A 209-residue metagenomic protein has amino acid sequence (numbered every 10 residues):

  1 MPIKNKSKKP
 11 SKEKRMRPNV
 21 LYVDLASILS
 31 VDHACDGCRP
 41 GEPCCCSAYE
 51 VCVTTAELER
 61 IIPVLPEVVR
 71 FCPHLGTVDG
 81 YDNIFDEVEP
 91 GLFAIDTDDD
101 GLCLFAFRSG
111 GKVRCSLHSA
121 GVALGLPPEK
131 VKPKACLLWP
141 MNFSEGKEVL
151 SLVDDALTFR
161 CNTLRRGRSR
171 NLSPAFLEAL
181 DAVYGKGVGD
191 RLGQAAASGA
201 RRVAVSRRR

Functional and structural regions predicted by a protein language model:
P2-R209: Short loop/turn segments that flank or connect secondary-structure elements
